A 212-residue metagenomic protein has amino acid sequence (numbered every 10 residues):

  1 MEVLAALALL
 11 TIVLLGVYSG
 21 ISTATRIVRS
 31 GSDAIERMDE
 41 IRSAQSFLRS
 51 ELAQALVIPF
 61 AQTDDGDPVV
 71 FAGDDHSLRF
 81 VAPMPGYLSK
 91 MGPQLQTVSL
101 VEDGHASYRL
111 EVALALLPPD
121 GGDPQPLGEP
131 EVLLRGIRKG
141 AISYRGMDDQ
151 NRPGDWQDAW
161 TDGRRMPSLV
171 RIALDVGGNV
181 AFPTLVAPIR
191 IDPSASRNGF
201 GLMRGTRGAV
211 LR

Functional and structural regions predicted by a protein language model:
M1-G20: N-terminal single-pass transmembrane signal-anchor helix
G16, G20-P119: Extracytoplasmic beta-strand-rich oligomerization domains located immediately C-terminal to a leader/signal peptide
D64-D65, P126-L127, D155-D158: Short structured motifs
M91-Q96, L127-G128, P167: Short, surface-exposed coil-to-beta transition loops
L95-T97, P130-V132, P183-V186: Well-ordered beta-strand positions in beta-sheet-rich domains
D120-P124: Flexible, membrane-facing loop/turn or short amphipathic-helix motifs that contact lipid bilayers or gate lipid-binding
L127-R138, A181: Local beta-strand/beta-hairpin segments that build beta-sheet-rich folds
Y144-R212: Short linear sequence signals and composition-biased patches located at protein termini or domain-edge surfaces
